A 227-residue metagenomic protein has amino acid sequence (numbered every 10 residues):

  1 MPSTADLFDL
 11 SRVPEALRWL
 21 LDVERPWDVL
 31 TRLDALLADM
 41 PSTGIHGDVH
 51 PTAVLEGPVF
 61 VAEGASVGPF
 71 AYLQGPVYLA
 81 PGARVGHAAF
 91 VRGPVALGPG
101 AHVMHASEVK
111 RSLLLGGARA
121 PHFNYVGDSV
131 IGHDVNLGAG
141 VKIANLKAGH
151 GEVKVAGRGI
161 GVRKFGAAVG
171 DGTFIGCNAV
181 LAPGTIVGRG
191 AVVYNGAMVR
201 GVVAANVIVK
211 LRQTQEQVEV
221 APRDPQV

Functional and structural regions predicted by a protein language model:
M1-T52, G190, G196, A205-V207 (+1 more regions): Terminal amphipathic alpha-helical/low-complexity segments used for targeting or macromolecular assembly
R32-L79: Long amphipathic N-terminal alpha/beta scaffold segment
F60, Y78, A96, A168 (+1 more regions): ABC ATPase A-loop
V67-L113, G117-H122, D128-S129, A144: Extended, compositionally simple hydrophobic/Ser/Thr-rich segments that build repetitive fibrous architectures
H105-A106, R111-V227: Glycine-rich hexapeptide-repeat left-handed beta-helix
